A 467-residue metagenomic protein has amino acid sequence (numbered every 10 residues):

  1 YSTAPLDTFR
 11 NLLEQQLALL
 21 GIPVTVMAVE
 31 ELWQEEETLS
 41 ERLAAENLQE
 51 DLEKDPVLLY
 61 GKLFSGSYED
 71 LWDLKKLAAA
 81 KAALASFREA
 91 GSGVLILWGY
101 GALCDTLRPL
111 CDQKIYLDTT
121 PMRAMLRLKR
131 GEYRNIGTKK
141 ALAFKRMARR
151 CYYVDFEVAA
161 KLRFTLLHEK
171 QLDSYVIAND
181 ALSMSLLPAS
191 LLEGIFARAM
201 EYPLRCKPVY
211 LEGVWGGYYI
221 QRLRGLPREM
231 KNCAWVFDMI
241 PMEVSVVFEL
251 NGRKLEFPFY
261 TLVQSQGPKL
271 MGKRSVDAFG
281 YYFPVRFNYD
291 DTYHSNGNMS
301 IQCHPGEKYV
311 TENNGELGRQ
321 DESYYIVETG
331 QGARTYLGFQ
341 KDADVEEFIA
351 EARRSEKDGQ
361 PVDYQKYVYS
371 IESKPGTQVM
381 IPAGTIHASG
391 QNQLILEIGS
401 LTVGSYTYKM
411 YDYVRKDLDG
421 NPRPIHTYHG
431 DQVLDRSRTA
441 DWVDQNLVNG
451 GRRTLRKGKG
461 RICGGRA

Functional and structural regions predicted by a protein language model:
Y1-T8, W33, Y100-C104, T385-H387: Gly/Ser/Thr-rich loops at beta-strand to alpha-helix junctions that form or flank small-molecule/cofactor-binding
L6-G21, M122, R130-Y133, Y153-Y218: NTP-dependent small-molecule kinase module
I22-V94: ATP-dependent small-molecule kinase phosphotransfer cores that center on conserved nucleotide phosphate-binding segments
A78-T138: ATP-dependent NMP and nucleoside kinases share a basic, alpha-helical "lid"
L172-E346, D412-C463, A467: Transition-metal
M299, E322-S323, Q391-D412: A short hydrophobic beta-strand segment most commonly corresponding to one strand of the jelly-roll/cupin
I301-H304, E372-Q391, I398-S400: Conserved metal-binding segment of the jelly-roll/cupin
E328-P382: Intrinsically disordered, low-complexity linker/loop segments enriched in Gly/Pro and charged/polar residues
